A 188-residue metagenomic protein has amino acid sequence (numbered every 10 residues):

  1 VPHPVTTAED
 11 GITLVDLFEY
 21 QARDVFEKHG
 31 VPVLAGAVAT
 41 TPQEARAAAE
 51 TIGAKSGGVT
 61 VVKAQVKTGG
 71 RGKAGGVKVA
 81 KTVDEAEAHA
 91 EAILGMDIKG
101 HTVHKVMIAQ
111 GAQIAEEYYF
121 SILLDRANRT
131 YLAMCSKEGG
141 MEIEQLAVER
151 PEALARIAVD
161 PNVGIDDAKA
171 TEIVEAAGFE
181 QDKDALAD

Functional and structural regions predicted by a protein language model:
T7, I12-T51, G58: A conserved helix-loop-beta module that forms one wall/lid of the active-site cleft in ATP-utilizing catalytic domains
E19-E27, K55-G72, G100-A115, F120: ATP-grasp fold ATP-binding core
Q21, L34-A35, T41-E44, S56 (+3 more regions): Expand to "…catalyze enediolate/carbanion chemistry for C-C bond making/breaking, isomerization, decarboxylation
V33-G36, V62-H89, Y119, E142-E144 (+1 more regions): Glycine-rich phosphate-binding loop of ATP-grasp-fold ATP-dependent ligases
A39, K78-T82, L123, M134-C135: Short beta-strand-to-turn element immediately C-terminal to the catalytic PLP-Schiff-base lysine in fold type I
K55-V61, V77-G100, G139-M141, P151: Active-site cofactor/substrate anionic-group-binding motifs, chiefly glycine- and Lys/Arg-rich phosphate-binding loops
M96-G164: Hydrophobic alpha-helical hairpins/lids featuring a short glycine-rich hinge
T171-D188: A long amphipathic alpha-helix within ATP-dependent nucleotide-binding catalytic cores
